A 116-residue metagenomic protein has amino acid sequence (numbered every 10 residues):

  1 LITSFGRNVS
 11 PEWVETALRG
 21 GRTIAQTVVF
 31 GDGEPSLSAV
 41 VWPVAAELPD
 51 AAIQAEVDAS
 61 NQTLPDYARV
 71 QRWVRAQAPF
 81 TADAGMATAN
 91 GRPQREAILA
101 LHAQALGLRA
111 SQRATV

Functional and structural regions predicted by a protein language model:
L1-R69, P79-A84: AMP-binding/adenylate-forming catalytic core of the ANL superfamily
Q26-V28, N61-V116: Conserved C-terminal "lid"/linker of ANL adenylate-forming enzymes
